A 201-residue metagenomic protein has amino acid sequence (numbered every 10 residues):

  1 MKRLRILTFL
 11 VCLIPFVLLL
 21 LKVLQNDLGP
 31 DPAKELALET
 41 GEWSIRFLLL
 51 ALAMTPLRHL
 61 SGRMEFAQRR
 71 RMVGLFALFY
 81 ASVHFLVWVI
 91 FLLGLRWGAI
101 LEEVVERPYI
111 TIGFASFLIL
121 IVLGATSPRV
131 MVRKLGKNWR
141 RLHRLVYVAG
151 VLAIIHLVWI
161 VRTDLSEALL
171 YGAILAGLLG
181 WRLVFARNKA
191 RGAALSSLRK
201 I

Functional and structural regions predicted by a protein language model:
M1-I201: Membrane-embedded alpha-helical bundles that constitute the cytochrome b-like, heme-associated redox core of multi-pass
